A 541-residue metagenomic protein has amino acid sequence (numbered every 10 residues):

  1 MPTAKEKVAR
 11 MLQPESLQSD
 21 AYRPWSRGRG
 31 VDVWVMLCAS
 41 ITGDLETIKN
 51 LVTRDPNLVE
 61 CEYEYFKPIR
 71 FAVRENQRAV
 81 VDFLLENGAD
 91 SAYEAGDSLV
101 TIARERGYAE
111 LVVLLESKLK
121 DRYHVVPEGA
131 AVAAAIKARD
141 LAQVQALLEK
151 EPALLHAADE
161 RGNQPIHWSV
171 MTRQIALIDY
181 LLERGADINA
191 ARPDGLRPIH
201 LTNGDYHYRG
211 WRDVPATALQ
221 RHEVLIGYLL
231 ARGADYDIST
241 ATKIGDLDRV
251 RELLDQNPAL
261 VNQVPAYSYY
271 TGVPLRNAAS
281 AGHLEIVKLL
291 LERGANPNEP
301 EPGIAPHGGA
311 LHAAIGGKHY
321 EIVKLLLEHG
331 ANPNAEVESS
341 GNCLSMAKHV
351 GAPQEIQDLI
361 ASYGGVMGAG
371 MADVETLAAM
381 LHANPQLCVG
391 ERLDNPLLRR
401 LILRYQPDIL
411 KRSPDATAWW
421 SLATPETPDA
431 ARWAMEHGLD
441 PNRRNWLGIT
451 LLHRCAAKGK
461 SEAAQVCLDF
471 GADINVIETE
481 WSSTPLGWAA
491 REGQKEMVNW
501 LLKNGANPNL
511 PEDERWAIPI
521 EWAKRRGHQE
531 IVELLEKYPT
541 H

Functional and structural regions predicted by a protein language model:
P2-V35, A109-A138, W211-I244, D248 (+6 more regions): Ankyrin-repeat-protein effector appendages
K5-Y63, A131-R161, I244-P265, Y270 (+6 more regions): N-terminal segments that cap or nucleate solenoid repeat domains
R29-M36, E60-F71, E94-T101, V125-A134 (+12 more regions): Ankyrin-repeat boundary/"N-cap" motif
C38-G43, F71-Q77, I102-Y108, A134-R139 (+11 more regions): Ankyrin repeat A-helix N-terminal signature
T47, A79-V80, E110-L111, Q143 (+12 more regions): Conserved ankyrin/ankyrin-like repeat signature
N50-N57, D82-D90, E116-K120, A146-A153 (+12 more regions): Ankyrin repeat domain, specifically the short helix-to-loop turn at the C-terminus of the second helix of each repeat
R74-E116, T172, Y180-R184, I188-L229 (+2 more regions): Extended, hydrophobic interaction surfaces within ordered domains
R78-D82, A92, N189, H307-S339 (+2 more regions): Ankyrin-repeat and related helical/solenoid repeat scaffolds used for protein-protein interactions
